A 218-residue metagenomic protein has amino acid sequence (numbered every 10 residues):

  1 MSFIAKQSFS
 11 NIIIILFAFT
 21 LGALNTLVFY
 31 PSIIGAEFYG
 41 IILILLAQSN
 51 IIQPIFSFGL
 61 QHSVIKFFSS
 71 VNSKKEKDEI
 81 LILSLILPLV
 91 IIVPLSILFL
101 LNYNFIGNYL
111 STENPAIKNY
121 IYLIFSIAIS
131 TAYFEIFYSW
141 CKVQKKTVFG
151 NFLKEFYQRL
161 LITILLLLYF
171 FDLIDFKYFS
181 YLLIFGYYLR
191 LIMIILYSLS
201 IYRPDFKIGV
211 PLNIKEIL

Functional and structural regions predicted by a protein language model:
M1-I4, A116, D172, F176-L183 (+1 more regions): Interhelical loop/hinge segments that connect adjacent transmembrane helices in multipass membrane
S2, Y30, I34-F38, I52-I86 (+2 more regions): Transmembrane-helix boundary and interhelical linker motifs in polytopic inner-membrane proteins
F3-H62, V93-S96, I127: Signature of the first transmembrane helix
A5, S130-F156: Membrane-interface junctions at transmembrane-helix termini in multi-pass inner-membrane proteins
V28-P31, P94-E113: Short membrane-interface helical motifs at transmembrane helix boundaries in multi-pass membrane transporters
P31-G40, K145-V148, L160-I192, L196: Membrane-interface helix-loop junctions in multi-pass transport and translocation proteins
I51, T112-F134, I184, Y188: Alpha-helical transmembrane segments of multi-pass membrane proteins
S84-S96: Selective transmembrane-helix segments that form parts of the transport pathway or gating/packing helices in multipass
